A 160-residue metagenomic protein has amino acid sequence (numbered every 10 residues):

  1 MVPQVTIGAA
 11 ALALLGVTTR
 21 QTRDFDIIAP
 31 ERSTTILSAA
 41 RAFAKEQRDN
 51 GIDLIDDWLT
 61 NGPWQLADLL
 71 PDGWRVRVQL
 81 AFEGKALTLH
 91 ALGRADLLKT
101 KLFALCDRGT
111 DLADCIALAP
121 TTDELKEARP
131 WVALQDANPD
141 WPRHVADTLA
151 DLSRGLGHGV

Functional and structural regions predicted by a protein language model:
M1-V160: Compositionally biased terminal segments of proteins
